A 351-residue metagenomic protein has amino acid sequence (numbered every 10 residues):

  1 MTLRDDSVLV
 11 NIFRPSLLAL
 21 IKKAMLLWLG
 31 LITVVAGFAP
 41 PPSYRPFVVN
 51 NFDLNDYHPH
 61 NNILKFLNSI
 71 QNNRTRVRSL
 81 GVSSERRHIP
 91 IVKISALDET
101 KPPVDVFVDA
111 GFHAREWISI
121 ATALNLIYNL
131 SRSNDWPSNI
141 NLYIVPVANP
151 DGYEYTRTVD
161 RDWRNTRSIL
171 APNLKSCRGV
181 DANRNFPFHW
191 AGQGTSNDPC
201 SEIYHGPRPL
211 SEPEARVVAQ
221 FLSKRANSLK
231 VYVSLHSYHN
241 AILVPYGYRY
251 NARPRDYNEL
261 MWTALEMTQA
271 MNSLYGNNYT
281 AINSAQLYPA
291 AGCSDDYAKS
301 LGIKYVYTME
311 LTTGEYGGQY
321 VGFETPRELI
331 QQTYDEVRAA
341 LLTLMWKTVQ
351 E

Functional and structural regions predicted by a protein language model:
M1-L31: Classical eukaryotic N-terminal signal peptides for Sec-dependent ER targeting/secretion, especially the positively
L20-E351: M14 metallocarboxypeptidase catalytic domain recognition
